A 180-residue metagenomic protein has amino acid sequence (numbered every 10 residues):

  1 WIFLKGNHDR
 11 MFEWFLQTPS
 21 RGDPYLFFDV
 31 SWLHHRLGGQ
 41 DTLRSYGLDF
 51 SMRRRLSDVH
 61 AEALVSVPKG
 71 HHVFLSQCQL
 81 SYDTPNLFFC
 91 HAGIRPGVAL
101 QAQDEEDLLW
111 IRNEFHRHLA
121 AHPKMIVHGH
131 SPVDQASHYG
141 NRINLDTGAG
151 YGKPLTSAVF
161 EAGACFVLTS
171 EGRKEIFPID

Functional and structural regions predicted by a protein language model:
W1-H34: Core catalytic region of metal-dependent phosphoesterases/phosphodiesterases, especially metallo-beta-lactamase-like
H35-N144, G148-P154, F160-G172: Acidic, His/Gly-enriched loop-helix segments that form or flank divalent-metal centers in metallo-dependent hydrolases
I176-I179: Hydrophobic N-terminal alpha-helices or hydrophobic patches in metabolic proteins across all domains of life
